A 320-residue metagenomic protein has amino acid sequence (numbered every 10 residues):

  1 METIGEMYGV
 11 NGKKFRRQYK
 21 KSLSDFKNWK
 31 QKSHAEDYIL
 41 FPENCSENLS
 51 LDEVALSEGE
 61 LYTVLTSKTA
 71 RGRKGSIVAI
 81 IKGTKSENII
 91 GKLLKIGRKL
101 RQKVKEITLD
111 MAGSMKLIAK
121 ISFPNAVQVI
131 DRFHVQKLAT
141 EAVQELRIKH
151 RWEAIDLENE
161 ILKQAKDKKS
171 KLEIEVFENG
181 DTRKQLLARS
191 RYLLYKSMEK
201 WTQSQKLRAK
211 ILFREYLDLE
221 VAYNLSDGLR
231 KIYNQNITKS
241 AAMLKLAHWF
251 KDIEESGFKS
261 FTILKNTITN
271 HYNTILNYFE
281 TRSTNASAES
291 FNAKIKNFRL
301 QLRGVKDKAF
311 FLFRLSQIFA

Functional and structural regions predicted by a protein language model:
M1-K20: Short, basic interhelical loop/turn and adjoining N-cap of the next helix at nucleic-acid- or acidic-partner-contacting
I4, N48-V54, I107-D110, I130-H134 (+2 more regions): Short, conserved catalytic/metal-binding motifs centered on acidic residues
R16-E106, M111-I118: RNase H-like nuclease fold core
Y19-L23, L246, F250, K265-Y272 (+1 more regions): Short amphipathic alpha-helical coiled-coil/interface segments
D110, S114, I118-K163, E289: Conserved beta-strand -> loop -> alpha-helix junction used to position metal-binding or nucleic-acid-contacting
E153-L172, K306-A320: Charge-dense polyanion-binding interfaces
E173-G257: Helix-loop elements that line ligand-binding/catalytic pockets
S256, T262-A320: Amphipathic alpha-helical/coiled-coil segments positioned at domain termini
